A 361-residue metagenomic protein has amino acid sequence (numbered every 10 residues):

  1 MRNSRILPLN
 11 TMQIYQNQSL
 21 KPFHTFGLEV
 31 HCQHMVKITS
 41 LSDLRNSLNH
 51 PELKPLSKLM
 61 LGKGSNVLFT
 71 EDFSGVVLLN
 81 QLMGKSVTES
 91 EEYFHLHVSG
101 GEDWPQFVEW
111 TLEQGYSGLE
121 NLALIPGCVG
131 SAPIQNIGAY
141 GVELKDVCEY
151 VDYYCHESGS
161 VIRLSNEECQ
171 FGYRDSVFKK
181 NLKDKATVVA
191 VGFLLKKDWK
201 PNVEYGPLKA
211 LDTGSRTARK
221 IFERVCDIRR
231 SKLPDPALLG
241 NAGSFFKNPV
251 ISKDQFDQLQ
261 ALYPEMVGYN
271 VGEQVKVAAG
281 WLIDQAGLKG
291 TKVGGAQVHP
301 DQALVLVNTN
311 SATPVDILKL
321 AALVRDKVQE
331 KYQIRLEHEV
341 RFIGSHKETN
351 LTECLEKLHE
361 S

Functional and structural regions predicted by a protein language model:
M1-T11: N-terminal amphipathic/basic-hydrophobic helices that include classical n-h-c signal peptides and signal-anchor
N10-S158: Anion-binding (especially nucleotide phosphate/pyrophosphate-binding) glycine-rich loop and adjoining beta-alpha core
Y15-Q16, K21-T25, V67, V161-V315 (+1 more regions): Phosphate/pyrophosphate- and phosphate-bearing ligand-binding catalytic cores of soluble enzymes
Y116, P314-I317: Beta-rich strand-turn-strand
